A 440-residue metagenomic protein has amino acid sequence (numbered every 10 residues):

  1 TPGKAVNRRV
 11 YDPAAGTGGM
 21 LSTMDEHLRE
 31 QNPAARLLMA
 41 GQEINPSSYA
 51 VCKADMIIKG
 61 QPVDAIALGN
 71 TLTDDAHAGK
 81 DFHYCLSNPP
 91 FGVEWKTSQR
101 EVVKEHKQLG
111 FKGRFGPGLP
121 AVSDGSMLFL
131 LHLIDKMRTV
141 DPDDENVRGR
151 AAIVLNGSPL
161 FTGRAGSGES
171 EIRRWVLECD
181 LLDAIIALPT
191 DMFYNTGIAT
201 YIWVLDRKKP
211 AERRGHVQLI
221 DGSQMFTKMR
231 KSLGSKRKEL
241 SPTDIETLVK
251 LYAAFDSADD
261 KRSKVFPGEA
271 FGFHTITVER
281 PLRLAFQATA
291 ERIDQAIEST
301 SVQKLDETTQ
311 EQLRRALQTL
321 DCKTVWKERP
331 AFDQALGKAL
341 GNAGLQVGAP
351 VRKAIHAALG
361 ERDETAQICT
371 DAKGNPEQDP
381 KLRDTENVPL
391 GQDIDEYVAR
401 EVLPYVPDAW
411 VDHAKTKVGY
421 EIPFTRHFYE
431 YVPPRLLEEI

Functional and structural regions predicted by a protein language model:
T1-N32, Q42, S48: Class I S-adenosyl-L-methionine
G3, I57-G60, R174-C179: Short, surface-exposed basic-aromatic patches at helix termini and helix-loop junctions that form
D12, G16, E43, N70 (+2 more regions): Acidic active-site catalytic centers that drive phospho-/nucleotidyl reactions and related ester hydrolyses
L21-H27, K53, L130-I134, V204: Short, well-ordered amphipathic alpha-helices
E30-A34, K59-Q61: Short helix-capping segments at alpha-helix termini
L37-A40: Short beta-strand element of Class I
I44-K80: S-adenosyl-L-methionine
T73-D75, G79-I440: A conserved structural/catalytic subdomain of Rossmann-like adenosyl-cofactor enzymes
